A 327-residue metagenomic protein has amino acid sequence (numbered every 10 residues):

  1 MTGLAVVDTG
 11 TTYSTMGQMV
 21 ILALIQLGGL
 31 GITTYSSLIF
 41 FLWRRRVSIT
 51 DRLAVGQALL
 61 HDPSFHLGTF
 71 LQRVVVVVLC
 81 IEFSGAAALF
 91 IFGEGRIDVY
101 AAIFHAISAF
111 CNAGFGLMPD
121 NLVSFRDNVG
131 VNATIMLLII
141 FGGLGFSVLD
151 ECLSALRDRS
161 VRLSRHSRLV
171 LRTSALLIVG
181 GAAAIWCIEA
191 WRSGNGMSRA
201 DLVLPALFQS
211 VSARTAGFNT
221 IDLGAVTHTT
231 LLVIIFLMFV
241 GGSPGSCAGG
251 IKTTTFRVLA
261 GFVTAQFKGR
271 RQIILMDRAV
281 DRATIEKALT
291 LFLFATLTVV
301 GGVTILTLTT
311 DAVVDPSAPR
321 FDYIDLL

Functional and structural regions predicted by a protein language model:
M1-L327: Membrane-proximal intracellular helices of multi-pass ion channels
